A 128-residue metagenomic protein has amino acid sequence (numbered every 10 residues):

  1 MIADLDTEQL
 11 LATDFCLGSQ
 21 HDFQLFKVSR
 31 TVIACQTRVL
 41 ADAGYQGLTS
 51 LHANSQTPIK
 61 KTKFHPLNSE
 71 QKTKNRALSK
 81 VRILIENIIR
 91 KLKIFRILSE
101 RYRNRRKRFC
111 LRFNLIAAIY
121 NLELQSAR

Functional and structural regions predicted by a protein language model:
M1-R128: Short, well-ordered secondary-structure "scaffold" segments embedded in the functional core of diverse domains
